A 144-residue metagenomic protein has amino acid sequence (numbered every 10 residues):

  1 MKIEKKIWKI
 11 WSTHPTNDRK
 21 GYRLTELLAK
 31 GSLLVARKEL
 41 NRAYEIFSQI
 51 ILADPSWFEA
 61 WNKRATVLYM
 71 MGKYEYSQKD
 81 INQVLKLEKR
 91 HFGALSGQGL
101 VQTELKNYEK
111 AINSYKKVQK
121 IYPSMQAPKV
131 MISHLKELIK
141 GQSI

Functional and structural regions predicted by a protein language model:
K2, T13, N17, N113 (+1 more regions): Terminal, low-structured helical/coil segments at or just beyond the last alpha-helical repeat
K5-W8, S48, N82, K116: Alpha-solenoid helical repeat scaffolds
K9-E26: TPR-adjacent "capping" and linker segments in tetratricopeptide-repeat scaffold/adaptor proteins
W11-H14, D54, E88, Y122: Alpha-helical junction/boundary sensor with strong preference for TPR arrays
G21-G93: Alpha-helical adaptor scaffolds
A36, M70, E104, H134-G141: Register position in tetratricopeptide repeats
L85-K116: Ankyrin-repeat and related helical/solenoid repeat scaffolds used for protein-protein interactions
